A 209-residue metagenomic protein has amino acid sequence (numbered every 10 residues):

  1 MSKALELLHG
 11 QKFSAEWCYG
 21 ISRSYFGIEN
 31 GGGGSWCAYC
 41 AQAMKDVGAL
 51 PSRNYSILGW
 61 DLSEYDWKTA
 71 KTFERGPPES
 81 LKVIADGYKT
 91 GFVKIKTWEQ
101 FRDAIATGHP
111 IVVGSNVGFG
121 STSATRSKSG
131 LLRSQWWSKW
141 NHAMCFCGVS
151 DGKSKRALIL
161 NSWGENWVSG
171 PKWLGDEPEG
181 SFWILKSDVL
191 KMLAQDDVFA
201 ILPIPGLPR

Functional and structural regions predicted by a protein language model:
S2-K3, F26-R209: Predominantly the structural core of cysteine protease catalytic domains
L5-G20: Phosphate-handling active-site elements
I21-Y25: Acidic/histidine-rich, surface-exposed loop or edge segments in extracytoplasmic proteins
